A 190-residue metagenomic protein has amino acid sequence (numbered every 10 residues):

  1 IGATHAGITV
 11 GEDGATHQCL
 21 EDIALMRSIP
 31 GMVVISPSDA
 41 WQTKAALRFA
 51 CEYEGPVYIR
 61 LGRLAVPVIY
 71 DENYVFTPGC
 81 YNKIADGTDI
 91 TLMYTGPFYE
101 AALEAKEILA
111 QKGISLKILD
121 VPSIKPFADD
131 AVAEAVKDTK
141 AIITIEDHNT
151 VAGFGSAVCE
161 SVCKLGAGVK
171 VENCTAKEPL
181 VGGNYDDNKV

Functional and structural regions predicted by a protein language model:
I1-T91, E100, L116: Conserved thiamine diphosphate
V10-G11, G62-V190: Thiamine diphosphate
